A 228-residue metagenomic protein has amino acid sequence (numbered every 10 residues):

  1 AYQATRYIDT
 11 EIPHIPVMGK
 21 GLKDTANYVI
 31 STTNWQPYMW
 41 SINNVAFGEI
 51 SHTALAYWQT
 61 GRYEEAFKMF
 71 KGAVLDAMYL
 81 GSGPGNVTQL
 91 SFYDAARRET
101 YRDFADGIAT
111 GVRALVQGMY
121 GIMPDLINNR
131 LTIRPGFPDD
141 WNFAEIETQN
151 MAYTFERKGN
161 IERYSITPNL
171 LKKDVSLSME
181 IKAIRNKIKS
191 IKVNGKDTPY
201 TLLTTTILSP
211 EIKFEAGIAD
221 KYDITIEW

Functional and structural regions predicted by a protein language model:
A1-A114, G118, I122-D125: Active-site core of glycosidic bond-cleaving carbohydrate-active enzymes
Y101-R157: Catalytic cores of secreted or luminal carbohydrate-active enzymes
I133, N169-R185: Surface-exposed beta-strand/loop patches in extracellular or lumenal glycoproteins
A152, G195-P199: Short, solvent-exposed loop/turn motifs
Y153-T154, Y164-P168, E211-A216: Beta-strand-rich interaction surfaces with strong enrichment in secreted/lumenal proteins
I161-L170, I191: Short, well-ordered beta-strand segments enriched in hydrophobic/aromatic residues
E180-K196: Solvent-exposed beta-hairpin/edge-strand motifs
L203-W228: C-terminal beta-strand-rich structural cap/linker in extracellular carbohydrate-active enzymes
